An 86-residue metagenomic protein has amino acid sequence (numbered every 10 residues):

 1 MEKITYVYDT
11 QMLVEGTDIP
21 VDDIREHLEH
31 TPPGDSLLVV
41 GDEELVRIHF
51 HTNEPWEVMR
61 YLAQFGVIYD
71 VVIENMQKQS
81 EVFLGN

Functional and structural regions predicted by a protein language model:
M1-N86: N-terminal loops that bind phosphate or other acidic moieties and the adjacent beta-alpha structural core
